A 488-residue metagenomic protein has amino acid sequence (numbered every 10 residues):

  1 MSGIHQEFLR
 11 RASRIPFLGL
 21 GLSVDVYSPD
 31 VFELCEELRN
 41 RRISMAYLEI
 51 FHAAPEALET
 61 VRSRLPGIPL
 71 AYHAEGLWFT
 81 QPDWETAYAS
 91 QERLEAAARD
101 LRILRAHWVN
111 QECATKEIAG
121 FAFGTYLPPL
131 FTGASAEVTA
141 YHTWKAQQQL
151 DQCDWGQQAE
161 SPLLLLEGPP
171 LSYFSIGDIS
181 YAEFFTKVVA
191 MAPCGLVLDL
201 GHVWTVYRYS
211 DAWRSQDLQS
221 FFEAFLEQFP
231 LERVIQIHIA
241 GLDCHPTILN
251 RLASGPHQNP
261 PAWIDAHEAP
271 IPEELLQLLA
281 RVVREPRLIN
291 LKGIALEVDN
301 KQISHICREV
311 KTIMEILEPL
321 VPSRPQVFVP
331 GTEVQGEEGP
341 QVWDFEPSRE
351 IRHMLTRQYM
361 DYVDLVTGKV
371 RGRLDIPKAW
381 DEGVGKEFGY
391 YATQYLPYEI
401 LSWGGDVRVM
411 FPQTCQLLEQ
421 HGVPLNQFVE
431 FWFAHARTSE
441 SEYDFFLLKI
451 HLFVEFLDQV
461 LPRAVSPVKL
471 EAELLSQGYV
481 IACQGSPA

Functional and structural regions predicted by a protein language model:
S2-H52: Boundary/entry segment of secreted carbohydrate-active catalytic domains
R10-I15, C35-I43, P55-H73, E92-H107 (+4 more regions): Acidic (Asp/Glu)-rich catalytic clusters
R41-S90, Y390-G404: Glycine/small-residue-rich interface belts in oligomeric ring/scaffold proteins and their assembly partners
L48, V109, D199, I237 (+1 more regions): Conserved, mostly hydrophobic/aromatic
W84-Y88, L127-A136, V206-N290: Gly/Pro-rich active-site loop or hairpin
S90-G195: Active-site acidic/histidine proton-transfer and metal-coordination neighborhood in alpha/beta enzyme cores
Q157, P162-L249: Acidic/histidine-rich catalytic cores of soluble enzymes
F328-A488: Long, compositionally biased intrinsically disordered regulatory segments in eukaryotic proteins
